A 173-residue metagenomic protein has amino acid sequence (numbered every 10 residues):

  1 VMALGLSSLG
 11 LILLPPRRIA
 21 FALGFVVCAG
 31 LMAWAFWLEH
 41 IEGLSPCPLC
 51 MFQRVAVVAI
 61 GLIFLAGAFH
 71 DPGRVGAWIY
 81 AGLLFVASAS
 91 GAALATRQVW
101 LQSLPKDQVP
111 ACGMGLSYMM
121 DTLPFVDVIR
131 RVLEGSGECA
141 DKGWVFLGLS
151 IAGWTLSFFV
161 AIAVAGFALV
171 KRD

Functional and structural regions predicted by a protein language model:
M2-S7, L65-G73, V164-D173: Structural signal for the C-terminal ends of transmembrane alpha-helices and the immediately following loop
L14-F25, P72-L94, V164, A168: Interfacial segments of alpha-helical transmembrane regions
C28-S45, F64-G67, R130-R131: Immediate flanking context of iron-sulfur cluster ligation sites
G30-E39, A89-P105, F125: C-terminal TM-helix exit segments that contain a strictly Trp-centered aromatic cap at the helix terminus
L44-R54, Y80, P110-G113: Non-cytosolic membrane-interface motifs at loop->transmembrane helix junctions
F52-G67, S117-D121: Iron-sulfur (Fe-S) cluster-binding segments and ferredoxin-like electron-carrier domains, especially [2Fe-2S]
S103-L147: Extracytosolic (periplasmic/ER-lumenal) interhelical loops and adjacent juxtamembrane/interface segments of multi-pass
L133-D173: A hydrophobic membrane-anchoring alpha-helix module
